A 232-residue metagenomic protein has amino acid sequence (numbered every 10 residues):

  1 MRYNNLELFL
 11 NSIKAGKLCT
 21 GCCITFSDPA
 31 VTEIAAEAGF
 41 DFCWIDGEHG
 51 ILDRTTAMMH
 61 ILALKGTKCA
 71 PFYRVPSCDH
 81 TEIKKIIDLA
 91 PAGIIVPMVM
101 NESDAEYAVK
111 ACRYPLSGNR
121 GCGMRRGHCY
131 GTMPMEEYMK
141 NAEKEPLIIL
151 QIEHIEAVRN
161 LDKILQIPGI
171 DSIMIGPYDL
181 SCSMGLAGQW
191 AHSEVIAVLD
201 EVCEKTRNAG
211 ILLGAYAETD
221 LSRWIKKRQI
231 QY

Functional and structural regions predicted by a protein language model:
M1-Y232: Expand to "…catalyze enediolate/carbanion chemistry for C-C bond making/breaking, isomerization, decarboxylation
